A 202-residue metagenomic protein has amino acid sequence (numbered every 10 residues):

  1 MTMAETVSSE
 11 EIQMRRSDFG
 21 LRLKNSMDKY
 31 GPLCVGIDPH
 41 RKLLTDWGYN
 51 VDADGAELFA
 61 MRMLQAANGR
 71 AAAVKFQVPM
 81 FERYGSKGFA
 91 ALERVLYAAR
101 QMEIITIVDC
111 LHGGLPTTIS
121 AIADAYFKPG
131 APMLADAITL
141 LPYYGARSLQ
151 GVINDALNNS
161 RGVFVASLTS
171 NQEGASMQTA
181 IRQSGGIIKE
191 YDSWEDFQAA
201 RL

Functional and structural regions predicted by a protein language model:
A4-F76, R83-R94, A98-E103: Conserved N-terminal beta1-alpha1 strand-loop-helix module at the mouth
A4-S9, C110-L111, A135-A137: N-terminal start-of-chain detector that recognizes signal peptides and the immediate post-cleavage beginning
L33-I37, V74-F76, T106-V108, D136-L140 (+1 more regions): Hydrophobic faces of well-ordered beta-strands that scaffold small-molecule active sites in alpha/beta enzyme cores
P39-L43, V78-E82, H112-G114, P142-Y144 (+1 more regions): Active-site-proximal loop/turn and secondary-structure-junction residues that shape catalytic pockets, frequently
F59, V74, V78-F81, I122-A123 (+2 more regions): Broad hydrophobic/π-residue packing in well-ordered secondary structure
Y97-T117, A125: Long, hydrophobic, well-ordered secondary-structure blocks that form the structural core and pocket-lining surfaces
G114-L202: Conserved anion-binding
